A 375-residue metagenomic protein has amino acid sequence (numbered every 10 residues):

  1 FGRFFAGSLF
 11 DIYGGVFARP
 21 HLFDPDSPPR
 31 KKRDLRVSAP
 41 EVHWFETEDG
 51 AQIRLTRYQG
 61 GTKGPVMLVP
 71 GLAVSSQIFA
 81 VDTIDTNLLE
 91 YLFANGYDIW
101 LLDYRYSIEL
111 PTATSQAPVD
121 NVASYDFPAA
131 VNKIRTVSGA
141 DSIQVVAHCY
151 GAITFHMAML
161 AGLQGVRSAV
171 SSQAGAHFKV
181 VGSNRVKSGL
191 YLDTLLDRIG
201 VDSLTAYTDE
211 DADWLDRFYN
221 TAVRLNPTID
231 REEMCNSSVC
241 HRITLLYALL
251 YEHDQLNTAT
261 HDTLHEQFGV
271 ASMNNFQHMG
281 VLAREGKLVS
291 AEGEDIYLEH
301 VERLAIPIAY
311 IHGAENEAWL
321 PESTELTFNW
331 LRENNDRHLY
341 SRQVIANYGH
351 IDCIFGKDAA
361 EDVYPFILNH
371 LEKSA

Functional and structural regions predicted by a protein language model:
F1-G14, T136-D141, Y150-S290: Alpha/beta-hydrolase-fold enzymes
S27-Q59: N-terminal cap/lid segment of alpha/beta-hydrolase-fold proteins
T47, R54-E109: Short, surface-exposed "cap/lid" segments of acyl-processing enzymes
P70-L72, I143-A152, G313: Conserved alpha/beta-hydrolase "nucleophile elbow" surrounding the catalytic nucleophile
A117-V137: Alpha/beta-hydrolase active-site loop
L304, Y310-H312, N316: Short beta-strand/loop motif that positions the catalytic acidic residue of the alpha/beta-hydrolase fold
E317-S323: Conserved alpha/beta-hydrolase "acid-adjacent" motif
N334-A375: Catalytic active-site module of serine/aspartate enzymes centered on a nucleophile-bearing elbow/loop
